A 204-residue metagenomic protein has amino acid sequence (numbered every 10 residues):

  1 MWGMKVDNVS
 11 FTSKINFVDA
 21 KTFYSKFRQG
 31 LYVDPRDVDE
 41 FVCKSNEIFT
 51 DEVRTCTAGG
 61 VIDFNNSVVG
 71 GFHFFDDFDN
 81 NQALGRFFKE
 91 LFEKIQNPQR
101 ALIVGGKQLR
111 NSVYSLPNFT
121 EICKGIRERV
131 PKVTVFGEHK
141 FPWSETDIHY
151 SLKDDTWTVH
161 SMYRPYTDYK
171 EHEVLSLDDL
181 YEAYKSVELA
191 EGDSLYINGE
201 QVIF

Functional and structural regions predicted by a protein language model:
M1-I15, F204: Non-Sec secretion/translocation targeting segments of pathogen effectors
T22-D51: Phosphate-centric recognition/catalysis
V42-Q96: Conserved mixed alpha/beta catalytic, RNA-binding, or beta-rich assembly cores of soluble enzyme, regulatory
T55-C56, K107-S112: Gly/Ser/Thr-rich loops at beta-strand to alpha-helix junctions that form or flank small-molecule/cofactor-binding
V61-D63, H73, G105, L152 (+1 more regions): Short, structured patches in soluble enzyme cores that scaffold and shape functional sites
F75-F78, G105-L109: Acidic, glycine-rich active-site loops and adjacent beta-strand->loop/helix elements that engage anionic groups
P98-G105: Short glycine-rich phosphate-binding loop at a beta-alpha junction
N111-F204: Divalent-metal-activated hydrolytic enzyme cores
